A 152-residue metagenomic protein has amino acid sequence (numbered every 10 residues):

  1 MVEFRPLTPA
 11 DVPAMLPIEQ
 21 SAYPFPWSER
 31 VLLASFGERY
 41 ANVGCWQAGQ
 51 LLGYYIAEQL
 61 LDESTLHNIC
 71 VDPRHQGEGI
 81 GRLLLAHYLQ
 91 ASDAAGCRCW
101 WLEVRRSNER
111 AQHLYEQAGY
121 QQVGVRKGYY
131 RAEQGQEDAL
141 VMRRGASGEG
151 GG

Functional and structural regions predicted by a protein language model:
E3-E78, R82-A91, A95, G128 (+1 more regions): Acetyl-CoA-dependent GNAT
V71, R105-R106: Short amphipathic helical patch at the helix-1/turn junction of helix-turn-helix
L85, N108-A111, G128-E133: Short glycine/proline-centered loop/turn elements that form peptide/ligand docking sites
S92-E103, L114: Conserved GNAT acetyl-CoA-binding A-motif
C99, R105, D138-G145, G152: Conserved catalytic core of the tyrosine transesterase superfamily
E103, Q121-V141: Conserved catalytic-core motifs of GNAT/GCN5-like acyltransferases
Q117: Conserved active-site-adjacent core of cysteine acyl-enzyme catalytic domains
